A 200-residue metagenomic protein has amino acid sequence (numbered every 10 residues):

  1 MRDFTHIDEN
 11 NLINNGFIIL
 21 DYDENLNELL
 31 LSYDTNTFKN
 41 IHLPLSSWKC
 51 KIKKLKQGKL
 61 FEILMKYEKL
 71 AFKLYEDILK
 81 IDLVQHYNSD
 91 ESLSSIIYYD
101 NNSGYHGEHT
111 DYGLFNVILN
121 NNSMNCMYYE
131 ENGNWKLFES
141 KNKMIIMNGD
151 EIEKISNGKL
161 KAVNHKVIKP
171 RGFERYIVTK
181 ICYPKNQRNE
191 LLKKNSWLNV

Functional and structural regions predicted by a protein language model:
M1-K73: N-terminal auxiliary "cap/dimerization" subdomain that precedes the catalytic jelly-roll/cupin core of mononuclear
E9-N11, V84-S89, G107-H109, W135-S140 (+1 more regions): A general structural signal for short secondary-structure junctions and capping/turn motifs
G16, S92-S95, G113, K143 (+1 more regions): A generic secondary-structure signal marking the coil-to-beta-strand transition
I18-D21, N116-V117, M144, K180: Conserved, well-structured core segments
T37, E68-D82, G149-S156, K185-N186: A generic secondary-structure signal for well-formed alpha-helical elements
F61-C126: Conserved double-stranded beta-helix
N121-V200: Catalytic core of Fe(II)/2-oxoglutarate
